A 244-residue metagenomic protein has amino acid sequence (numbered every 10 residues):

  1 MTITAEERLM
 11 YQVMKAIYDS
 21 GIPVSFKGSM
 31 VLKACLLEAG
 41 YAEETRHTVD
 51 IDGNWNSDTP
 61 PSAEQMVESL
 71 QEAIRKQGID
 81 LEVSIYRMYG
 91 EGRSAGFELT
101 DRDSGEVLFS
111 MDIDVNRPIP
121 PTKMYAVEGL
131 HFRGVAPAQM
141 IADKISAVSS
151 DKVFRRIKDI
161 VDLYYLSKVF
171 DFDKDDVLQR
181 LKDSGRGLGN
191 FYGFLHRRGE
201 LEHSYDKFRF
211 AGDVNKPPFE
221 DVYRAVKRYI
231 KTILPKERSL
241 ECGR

Functional and structural regions predicted by a protein language model:
M1-F26, A34-T45, G53-R244: Structured mid-to-C-terminal alpha-helical surface segments
S29: An acidic- and aromatic-residue-enriched active-site/binding cleft used to recognize and process polar
